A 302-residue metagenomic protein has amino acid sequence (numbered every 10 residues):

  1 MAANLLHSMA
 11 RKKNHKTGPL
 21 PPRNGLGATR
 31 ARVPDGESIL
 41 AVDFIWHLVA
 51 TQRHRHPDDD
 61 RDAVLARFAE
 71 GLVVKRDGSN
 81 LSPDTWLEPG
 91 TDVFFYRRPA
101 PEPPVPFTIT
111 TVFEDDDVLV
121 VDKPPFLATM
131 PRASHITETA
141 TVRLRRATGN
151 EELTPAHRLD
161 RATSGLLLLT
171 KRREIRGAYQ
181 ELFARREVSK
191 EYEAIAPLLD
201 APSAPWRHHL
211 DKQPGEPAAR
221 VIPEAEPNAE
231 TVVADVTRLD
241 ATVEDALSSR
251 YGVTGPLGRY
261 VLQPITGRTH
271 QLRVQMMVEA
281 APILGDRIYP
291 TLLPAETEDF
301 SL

Functional and structural regions predicted by a protein language model:
A2-L302: RNA pseudouridine synthases
